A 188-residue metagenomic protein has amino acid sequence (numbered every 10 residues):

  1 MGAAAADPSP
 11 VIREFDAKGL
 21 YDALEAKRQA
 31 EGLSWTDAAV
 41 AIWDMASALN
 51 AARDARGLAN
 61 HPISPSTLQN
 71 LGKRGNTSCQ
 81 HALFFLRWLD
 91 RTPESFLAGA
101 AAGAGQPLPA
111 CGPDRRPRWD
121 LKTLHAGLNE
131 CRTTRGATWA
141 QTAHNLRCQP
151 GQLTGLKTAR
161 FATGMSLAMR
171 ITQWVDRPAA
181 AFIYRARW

Functional and structural regions predicted by a protein language model:
G2-A52, E94, G103-G136, Y184: A short, Lys/Arg-rich alpha-helix, primarily the initiator
R28-A30, K73-N76, R132-T134, T158 (+1 more regions): Short amphipathic helical patch at the helix-1/turn junction of helix-turn-helix
G32-N70, T133-G155: Short alpha-helical DNA-recognition segment
W43, K73, A101, T158-R160 (+1 more regions): Residue-level detection of the helix-turn-helix DNA-binding "recognition helix"
H61-S66, K73-R87, R160-Q173: Short, basic-rich loop-to-helix N-cap that marks the start of a DNA-contacting helix
C79, L83, D90-P107, D176-W188: Short C-terminal boundary/hinge segments that cap the last helix of small helical domains
H144, C148-W188: A broadly structural signal marking compact, well-ordered functional cores that mediate small-ligand/cofactor/substrate
